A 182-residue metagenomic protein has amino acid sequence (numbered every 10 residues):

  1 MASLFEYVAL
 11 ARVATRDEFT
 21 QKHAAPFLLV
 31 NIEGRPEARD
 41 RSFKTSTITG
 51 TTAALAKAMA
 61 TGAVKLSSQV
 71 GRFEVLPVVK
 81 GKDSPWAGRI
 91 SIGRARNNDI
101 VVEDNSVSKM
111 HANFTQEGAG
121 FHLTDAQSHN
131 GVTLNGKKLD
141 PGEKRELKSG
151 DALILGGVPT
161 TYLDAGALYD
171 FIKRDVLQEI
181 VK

Functional and structural regions predicted by a protein language model:
M1-V102, A167-K182: Intrinsically disordered, low-complexity acidic Ser/Thr-rich regulatory segments
G71-G157: Forkhead-associated
G157-Y162, A167: Short, charged beta-turn/beta-strand-edge "cap" motif at the junction between a beta-strand and an adjacent loop
